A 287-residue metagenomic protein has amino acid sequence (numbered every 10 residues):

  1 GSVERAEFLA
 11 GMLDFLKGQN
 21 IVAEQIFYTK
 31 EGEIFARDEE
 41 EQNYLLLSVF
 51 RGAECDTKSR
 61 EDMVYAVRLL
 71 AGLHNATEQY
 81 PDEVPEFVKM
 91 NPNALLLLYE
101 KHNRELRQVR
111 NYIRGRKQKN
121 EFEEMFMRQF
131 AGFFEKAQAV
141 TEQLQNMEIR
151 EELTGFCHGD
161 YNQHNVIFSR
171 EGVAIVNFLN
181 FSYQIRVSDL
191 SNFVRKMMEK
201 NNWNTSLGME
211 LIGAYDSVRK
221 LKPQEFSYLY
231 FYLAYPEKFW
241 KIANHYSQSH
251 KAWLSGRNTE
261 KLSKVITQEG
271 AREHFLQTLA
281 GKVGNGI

Functional and structural regions predicted by a protein language model:
G1-V88: ATP-binding pocket architecture of kinase catalytic cores
V3, C55, V84-F156, E210 (+2 more regions): ATP-dependent phospho-/nucleotidyl transfer catalytic cores
V22, L221-E225: Helix N-cap / loop-to-helix initiation motif
I26, Q138-S188: Active-site acidic catalytic loop and adjacent metal/ATP-binding pocket of ATP-dependent phosphoryl transfer enzymes
Y44-T57, R107-R116, Y235-T259: A glycine-centered beta->alpha junction motif in the catalytic cores of kinase/phosphotransferase enzymes
V187-K220, L233-A252: Active-site activation/catalytic loop segments of kinase-like enzymes and analogous catalytic loops in related
W240-I287: ATP/Mg2+ or Mg2+-diphosphate-binding catalytic cores that bind nucleotide phosphates or diphosphates via glycine-rich
